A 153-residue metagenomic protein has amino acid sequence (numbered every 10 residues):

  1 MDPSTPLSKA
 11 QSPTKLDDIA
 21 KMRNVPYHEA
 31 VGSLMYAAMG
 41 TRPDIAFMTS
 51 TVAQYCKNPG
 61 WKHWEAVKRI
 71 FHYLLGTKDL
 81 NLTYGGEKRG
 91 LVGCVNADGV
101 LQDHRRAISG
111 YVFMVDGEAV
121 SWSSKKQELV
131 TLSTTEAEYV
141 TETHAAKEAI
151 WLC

Functional and structural regions predicted by a protein language model:
M1-C153: Divalent metal-binding acidic/histidine catalytic loops
